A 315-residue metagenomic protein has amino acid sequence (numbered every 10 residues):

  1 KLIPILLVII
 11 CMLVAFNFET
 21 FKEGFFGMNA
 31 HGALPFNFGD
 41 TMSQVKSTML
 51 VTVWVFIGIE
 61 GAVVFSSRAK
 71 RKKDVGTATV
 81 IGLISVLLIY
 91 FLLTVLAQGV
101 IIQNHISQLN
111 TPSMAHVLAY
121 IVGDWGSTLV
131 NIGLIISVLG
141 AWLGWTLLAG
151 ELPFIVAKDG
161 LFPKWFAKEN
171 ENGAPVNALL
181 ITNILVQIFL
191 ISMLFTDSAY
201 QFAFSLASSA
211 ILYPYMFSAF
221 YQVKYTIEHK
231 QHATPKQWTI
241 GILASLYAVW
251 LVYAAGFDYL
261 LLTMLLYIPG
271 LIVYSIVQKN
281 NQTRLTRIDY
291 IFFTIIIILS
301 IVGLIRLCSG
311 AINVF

Functional and structural regions predicted by a protein language model:
K1-N131: Helix-loop-helix junctions that connect adjacent transmembrane segments in multi-pass membrane transporters
K1-P4, R68-K72, T79-S85, W142-L180 (+2 more regions): Helix-loop-helix connectors at the membrane interface of multi-pass transporters/channels
I3-I10, S85-L92, L129-I136, N177 (+5 more regions): Lipid-exposed faces of alpha-helical membrane segments in multi-pass integral membrane proteins
I9-E19, T94-I101, L152, L190-D197 (+5 more regions): Transmembrane helix-loop junctions and nearby membrane-interface residues
P35, V80-G144, F162-A207: TM-loop-TM module centered on a large, flexible mid-protein loop between adjacent transmembrane helices in multi-pass
A69-K73, D197, I227-T234, K279-I288: Membrane-interface helix-boundary motifs at transmembrane edges
L129-V130, I191-W238, Y253-I268, V314-F315: Transmembrane helix-loop boundary segments of multi-pass membrane transporters
P235-F315: A generic transmembrane alpha-helix motif of multi-pass inner-membrane proteins
